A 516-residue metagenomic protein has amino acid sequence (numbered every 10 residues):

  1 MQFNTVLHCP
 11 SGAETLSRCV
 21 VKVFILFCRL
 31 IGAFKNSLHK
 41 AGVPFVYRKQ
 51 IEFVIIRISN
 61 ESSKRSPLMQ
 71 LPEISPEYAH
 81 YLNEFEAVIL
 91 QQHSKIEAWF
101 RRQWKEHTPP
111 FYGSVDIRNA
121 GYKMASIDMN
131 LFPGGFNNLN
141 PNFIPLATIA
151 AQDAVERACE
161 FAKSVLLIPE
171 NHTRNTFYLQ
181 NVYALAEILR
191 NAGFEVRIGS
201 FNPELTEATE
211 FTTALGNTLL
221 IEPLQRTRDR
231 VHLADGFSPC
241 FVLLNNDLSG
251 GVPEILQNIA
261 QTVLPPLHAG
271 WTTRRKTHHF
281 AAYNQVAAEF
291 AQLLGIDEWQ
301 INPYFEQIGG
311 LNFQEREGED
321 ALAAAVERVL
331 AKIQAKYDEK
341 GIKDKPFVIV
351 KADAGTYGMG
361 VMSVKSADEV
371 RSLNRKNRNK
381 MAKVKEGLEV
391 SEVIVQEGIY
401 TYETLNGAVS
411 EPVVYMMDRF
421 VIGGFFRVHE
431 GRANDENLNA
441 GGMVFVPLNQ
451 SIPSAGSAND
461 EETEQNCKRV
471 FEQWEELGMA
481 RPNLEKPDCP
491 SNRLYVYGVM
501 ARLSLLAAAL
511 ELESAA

Functional and structural regions predicted by a protein language model:
F3-N4: Intrinsic disorder
Y47, I51-I96, L131, G135 (+3 more regions): Low-complexity, highly charged intrinsically disordered N-terminal segments that act as targeting/localization
I51-Y78, W104, F132-L166, H429-A516: C-terminal active-site "lid" helix and adjoining low-complexity regulatory extension at the edge of ATP-using catalytic
T108-P133, K351, G398, S410-I422 (+2 more regions): Conserved metal-phosphate-binding beta-hairpin within the catalytic cores of diverse ATP-dependent phosphoryl-transfer
K123, R328-A335, K340-F347, M359 (+1 more regions): Phosphate-binding site of ATP-dependent enzymes
I149-A150, T173-R190, S200-D344: Conserved N-proximal alpha/beta basic substrate-recognition cap immediately N-terminal to, or forming the N-lobe
F305-D320, F347-R375: Glycine-rich phosphate-binding loop of ATP-grasp-fold ATP-dependent ligases
